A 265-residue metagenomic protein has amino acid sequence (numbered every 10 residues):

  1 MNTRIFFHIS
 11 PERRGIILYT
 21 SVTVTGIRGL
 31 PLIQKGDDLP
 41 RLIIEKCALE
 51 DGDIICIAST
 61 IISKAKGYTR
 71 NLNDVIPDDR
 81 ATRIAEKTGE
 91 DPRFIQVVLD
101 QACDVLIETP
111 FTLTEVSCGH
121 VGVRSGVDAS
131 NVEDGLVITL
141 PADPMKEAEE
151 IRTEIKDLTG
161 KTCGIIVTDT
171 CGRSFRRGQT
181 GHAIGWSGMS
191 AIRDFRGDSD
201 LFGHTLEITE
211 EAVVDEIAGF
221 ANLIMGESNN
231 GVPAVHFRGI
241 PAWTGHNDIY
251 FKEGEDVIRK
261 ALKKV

Functional and structural regions predicted by a protein language model:
F6-I17: Short, Lys/Arg-enriched N-terminal segments with co-localized hydrophobic residues within the first ~10-30 amino acids
I17-V265: N-terminal and secondary-structure boundary signal
